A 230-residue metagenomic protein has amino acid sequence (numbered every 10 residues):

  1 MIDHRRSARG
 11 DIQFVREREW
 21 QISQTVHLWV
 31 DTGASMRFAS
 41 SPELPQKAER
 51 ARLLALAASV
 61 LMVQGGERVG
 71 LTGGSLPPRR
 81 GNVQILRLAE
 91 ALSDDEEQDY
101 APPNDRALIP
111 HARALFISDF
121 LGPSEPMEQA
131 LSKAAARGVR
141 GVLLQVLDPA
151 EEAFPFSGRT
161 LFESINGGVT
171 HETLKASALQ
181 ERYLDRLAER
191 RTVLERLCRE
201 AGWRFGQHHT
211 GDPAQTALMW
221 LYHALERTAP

Functional and structural regions predicted by a protein language model:
M1-D3: Short glycine- and acidic-rich boundary segments immediately preceding or forming the N-terminal edge of structured
R6-D11, V15-P230: Exposed, interaction-prone extracellular/peripheral surfaces
